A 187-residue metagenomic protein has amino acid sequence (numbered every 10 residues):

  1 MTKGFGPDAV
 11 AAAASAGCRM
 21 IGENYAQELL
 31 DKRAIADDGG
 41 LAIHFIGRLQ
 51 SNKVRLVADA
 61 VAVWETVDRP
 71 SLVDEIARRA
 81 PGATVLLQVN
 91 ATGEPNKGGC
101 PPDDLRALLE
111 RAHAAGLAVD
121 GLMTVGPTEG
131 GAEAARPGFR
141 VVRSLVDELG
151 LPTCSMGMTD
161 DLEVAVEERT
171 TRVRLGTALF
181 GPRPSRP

Functional and structural regions predicted by a protein language model:
M1-D160, V166-E168, F180-P182: Conserved alpha/beta-domain cores
T170-P187: Gly/Pro- and small hydrophobic-enriched strand-loop and loop-to-helix capping segments that sit at the rims
